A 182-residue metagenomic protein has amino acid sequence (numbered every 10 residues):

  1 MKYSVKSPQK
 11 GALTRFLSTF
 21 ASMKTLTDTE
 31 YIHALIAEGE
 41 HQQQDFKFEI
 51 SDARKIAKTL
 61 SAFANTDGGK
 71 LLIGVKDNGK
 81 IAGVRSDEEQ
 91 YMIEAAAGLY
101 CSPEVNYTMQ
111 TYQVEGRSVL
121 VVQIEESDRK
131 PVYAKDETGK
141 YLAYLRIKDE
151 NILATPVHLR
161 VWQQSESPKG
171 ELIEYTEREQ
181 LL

Functional and structural regions predicted by a protein language model:
K2-Y3, A12-L182: Conserved N-terminal catalytic/coupling substructures associated with nucleotide/phosphate chemistry
